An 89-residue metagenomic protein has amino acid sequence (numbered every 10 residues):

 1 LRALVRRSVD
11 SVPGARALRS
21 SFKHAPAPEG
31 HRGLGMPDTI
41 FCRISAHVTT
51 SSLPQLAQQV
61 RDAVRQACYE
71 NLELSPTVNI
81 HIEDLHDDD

Functional and structural regions predicted by a protein language model:
L1-V5, R16: Elongated extramembrane "stalk/tether" segments
V5, S52-L74: Short, non-transmembrane amphipathic alpha-helical segments
V12-H47, P76-D89: Short edge beta-strands and adjacent turn/loop segments
